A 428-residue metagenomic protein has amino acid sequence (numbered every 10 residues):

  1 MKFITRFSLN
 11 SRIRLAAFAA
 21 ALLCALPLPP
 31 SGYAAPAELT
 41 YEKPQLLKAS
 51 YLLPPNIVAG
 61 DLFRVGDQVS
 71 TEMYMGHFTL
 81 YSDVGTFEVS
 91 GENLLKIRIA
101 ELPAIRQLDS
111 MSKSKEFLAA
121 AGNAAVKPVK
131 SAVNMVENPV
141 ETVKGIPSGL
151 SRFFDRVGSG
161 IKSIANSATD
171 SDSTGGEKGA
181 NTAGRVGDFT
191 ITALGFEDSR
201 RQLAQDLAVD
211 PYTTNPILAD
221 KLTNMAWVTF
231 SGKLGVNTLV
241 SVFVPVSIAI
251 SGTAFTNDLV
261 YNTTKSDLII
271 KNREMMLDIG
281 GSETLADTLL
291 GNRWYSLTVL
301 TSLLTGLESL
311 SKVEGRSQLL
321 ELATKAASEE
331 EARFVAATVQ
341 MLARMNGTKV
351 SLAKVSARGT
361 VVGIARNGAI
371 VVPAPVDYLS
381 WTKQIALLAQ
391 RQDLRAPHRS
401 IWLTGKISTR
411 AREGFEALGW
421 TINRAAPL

Functional and structural regions predicted by a protein language model:
M1-R12: N-terminal secretory signal peptides that target proteins for export/translocation
A16-P27: Bacterial N-terminal signal peptides
P30-P36: Boundary at the C-terminal end of the N-terminal hydrophobic targeting segment
P36-S167: Cationic, glycine-rich low-complexity segments
L150-D172, A249-G291: Membrane-engaging insertion elements
M276-T360: Acidic-basic catalytic patches of nuclease active cores, encompassing PD-(D/E)XK and other metal-cofactor nuclease
F334-L394, R399-W402: Conserved catalytic cores of phosphodiester-cleaving nucleases, focusing on short active-site segments
T404-L428: Domain-level recognition of nuclease-like catalytic cores that cleave nucleotide substrates
